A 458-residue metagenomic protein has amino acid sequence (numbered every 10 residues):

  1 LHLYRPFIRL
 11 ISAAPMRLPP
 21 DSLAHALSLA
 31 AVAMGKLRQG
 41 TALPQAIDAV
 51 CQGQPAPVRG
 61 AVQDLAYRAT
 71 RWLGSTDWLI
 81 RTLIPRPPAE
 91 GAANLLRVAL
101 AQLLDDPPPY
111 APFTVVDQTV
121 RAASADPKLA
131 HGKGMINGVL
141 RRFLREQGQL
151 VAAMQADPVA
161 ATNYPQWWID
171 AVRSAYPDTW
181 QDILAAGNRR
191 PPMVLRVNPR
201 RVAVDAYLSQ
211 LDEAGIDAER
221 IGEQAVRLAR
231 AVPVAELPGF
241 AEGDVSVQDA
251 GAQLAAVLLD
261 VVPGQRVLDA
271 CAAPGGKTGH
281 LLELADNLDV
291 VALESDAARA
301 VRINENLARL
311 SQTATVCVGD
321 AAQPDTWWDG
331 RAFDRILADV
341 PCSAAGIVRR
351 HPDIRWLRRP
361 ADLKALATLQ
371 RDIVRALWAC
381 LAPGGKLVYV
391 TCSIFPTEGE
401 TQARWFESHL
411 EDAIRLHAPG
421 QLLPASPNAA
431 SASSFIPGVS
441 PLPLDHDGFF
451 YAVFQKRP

Functional and structural regions predicted by a protein language model:
H2-P458: S-adenosylmethionine
